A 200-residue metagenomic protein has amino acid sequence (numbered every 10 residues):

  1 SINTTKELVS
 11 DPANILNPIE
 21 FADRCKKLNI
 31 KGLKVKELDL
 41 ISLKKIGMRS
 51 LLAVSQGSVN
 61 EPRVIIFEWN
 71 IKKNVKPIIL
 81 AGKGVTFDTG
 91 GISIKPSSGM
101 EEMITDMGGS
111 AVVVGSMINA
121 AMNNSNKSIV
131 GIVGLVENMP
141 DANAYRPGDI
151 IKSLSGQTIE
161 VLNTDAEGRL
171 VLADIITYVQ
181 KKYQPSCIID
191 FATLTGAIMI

Functional and structural regions predicted by a protein language model:
S1-N29: Phosphate/ribose-phosphate-bearing ligand recognition and processing surfaces, centered on ADP-ribose/NAD(+/P+) systems
I19-I200: A generic structural signal for tightly packed, nonpolar segments enriched in small/aliphatic residues
